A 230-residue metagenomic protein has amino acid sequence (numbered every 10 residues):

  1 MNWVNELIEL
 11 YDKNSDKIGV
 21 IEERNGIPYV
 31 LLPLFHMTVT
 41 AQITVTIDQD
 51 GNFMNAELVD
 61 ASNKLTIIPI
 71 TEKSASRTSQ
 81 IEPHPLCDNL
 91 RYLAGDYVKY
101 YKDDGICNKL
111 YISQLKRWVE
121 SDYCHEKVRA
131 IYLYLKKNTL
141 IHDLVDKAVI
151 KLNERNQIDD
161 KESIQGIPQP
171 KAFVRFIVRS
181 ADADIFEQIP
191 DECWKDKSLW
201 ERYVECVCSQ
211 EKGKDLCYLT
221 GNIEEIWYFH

Functional and structural regions predicted by a protein language model:
M1-E211, D215: Conserved phosphate-interacting/catalytic interface
T220-N222: Short Cys/His-rich metal-coordination motifs, predominantly Zn2+-binding knuckles/fingers
I226: Polar interaction faces of repeat-based domains
F229-H230: Cysteine-rich micro-motifs
